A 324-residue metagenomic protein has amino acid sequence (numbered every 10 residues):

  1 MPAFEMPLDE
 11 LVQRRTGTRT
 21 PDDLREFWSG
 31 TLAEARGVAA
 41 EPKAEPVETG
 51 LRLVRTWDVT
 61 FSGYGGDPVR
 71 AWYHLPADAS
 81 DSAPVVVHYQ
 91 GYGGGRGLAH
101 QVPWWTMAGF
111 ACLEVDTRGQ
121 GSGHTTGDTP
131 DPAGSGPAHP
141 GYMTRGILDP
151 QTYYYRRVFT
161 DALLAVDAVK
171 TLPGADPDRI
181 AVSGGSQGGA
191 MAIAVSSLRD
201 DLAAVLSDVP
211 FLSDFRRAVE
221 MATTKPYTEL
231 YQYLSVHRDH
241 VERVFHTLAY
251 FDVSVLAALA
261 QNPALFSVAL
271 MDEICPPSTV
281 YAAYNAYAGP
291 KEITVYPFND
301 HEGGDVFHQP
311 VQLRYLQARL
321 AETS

Functional and structural regions predicted by a protein language model:
M1-R55, A108, S324: N-terminal targeting or regulatory segments adjacent to alpha/beta-hydrolase or S9 domains
A71, L75, D81-G93: Short beta-strand element of the alpha/beta-hydrolase
G97, V102-W104, F110-T160: Cap/lid segment of the alpha/beta-hydrolase catalytic domain
G141-G185: Gly/Ser-rich "nucleophile elbow"/oxyanion-hole loop immediately N-terminal to the catalytic nucleophile in hydrolases
M191-H240, V295: Hydrolase active-site cap/lid region
L259-A260, F266-V268, D272: Short beta-strand/loop motif that positions the catalytic acidic residue of the alpha/beta-hydrolase fold
L270-C275, E302: Acidic catalytic loop of the alpha/beta-hydrolase fold
P290, V295-G304, P310: Histidine-bearing beta->alpha loop at or near hydrolase active sites
